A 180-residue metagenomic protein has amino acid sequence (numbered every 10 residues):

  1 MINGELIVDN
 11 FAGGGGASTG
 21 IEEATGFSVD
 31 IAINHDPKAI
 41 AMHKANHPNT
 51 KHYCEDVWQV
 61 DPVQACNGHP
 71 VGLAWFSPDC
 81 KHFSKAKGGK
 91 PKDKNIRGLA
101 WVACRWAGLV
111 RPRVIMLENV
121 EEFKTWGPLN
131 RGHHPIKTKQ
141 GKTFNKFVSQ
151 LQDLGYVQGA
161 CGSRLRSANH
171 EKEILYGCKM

Functional and structural regions predicted by a protein language model:
I2-I7: Extreme N-terminal starter segment of soluble prokaryotic enzymes
N10-G15: Class I SAM-dependent methyltransferase "Motif I" SAM/SAH-binding loop
G20-S28, N46: A short, Lys/Arg-enriched amphipathic alpha-helix followed by its capping loop at the start of a domain
I33: The conserved SAM/SAH-binding core of class I Rossmann-like methyltransferase domains, concentrating on the hydrophobic
D36: Conserved SAM/SAH-binding beta-strand->alpha-helix loop
I40-G68: S-adenosyl-L-methionine
P62-L73, C80-M180: Class I S-adenosyl-L-methionine
